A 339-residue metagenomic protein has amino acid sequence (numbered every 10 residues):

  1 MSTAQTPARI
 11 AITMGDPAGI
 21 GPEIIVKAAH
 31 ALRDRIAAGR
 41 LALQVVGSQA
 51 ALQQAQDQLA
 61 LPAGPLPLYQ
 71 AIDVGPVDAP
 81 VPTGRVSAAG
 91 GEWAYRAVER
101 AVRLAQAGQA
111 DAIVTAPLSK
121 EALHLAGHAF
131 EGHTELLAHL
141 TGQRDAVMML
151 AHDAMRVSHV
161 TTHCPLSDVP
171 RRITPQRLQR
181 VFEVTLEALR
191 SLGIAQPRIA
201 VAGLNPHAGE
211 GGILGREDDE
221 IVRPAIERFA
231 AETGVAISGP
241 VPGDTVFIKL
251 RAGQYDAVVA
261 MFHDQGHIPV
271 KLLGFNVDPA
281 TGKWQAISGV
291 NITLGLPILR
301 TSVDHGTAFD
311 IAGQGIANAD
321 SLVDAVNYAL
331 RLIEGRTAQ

Functional and structural regions predicted by a protein language model:
M1-H133, Q176-M261, Q265-N291, P297-Q339: Contiguous, glycine/small-aliphatic-enriched amphipathic segments in soluble metabolic enzymes
A63-G64, T134-D145: A glycine-rich helix N-cap at a beta->alpha junction
L140-V157, T293-A308: Short, flexible loop segments at boundaries between secondary-structure elements
L150-R172, Q176-R180: Ligand-binding beta-strand-loop-alpha-helix segment within the catalytic cores of soluble metabolic enzymes
